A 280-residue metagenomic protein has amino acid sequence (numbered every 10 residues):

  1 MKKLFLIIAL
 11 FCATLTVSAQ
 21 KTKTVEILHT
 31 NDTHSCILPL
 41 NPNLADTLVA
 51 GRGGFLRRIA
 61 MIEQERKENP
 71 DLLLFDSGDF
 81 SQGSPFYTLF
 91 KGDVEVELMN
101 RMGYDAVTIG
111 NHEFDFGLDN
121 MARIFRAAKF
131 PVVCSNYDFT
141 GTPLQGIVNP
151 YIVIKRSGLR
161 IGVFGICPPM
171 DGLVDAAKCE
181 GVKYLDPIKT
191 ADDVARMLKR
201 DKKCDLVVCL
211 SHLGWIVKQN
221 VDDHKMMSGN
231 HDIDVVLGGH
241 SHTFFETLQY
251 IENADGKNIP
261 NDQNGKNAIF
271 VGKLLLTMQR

Functional and structural regions predicted by a protein language model:
M1-K21: Bacterial Sec-dependent N-terminal signal peptides
Q20-R280: Acidic, metal/ion-coordinating pockets
